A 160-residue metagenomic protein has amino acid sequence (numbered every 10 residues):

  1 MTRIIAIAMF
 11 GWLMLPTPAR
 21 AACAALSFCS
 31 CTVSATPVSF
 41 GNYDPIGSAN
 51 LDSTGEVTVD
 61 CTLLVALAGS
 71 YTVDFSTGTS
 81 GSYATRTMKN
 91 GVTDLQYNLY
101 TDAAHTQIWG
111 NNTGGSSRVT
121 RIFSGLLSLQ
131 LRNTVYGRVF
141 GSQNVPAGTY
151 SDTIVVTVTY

Functional and structural regions predicted by a protein language model:
M1-I4: Positively charged n-region of N-terminal signal peptides that target proteins for export
A6-G11: Hydrophobic helical h-region of N-terminal Sec-dependent signal peptides in bacterial secretory/periplasmic proteins
W12-M14, A25, D94: Acidic/proline-rich low-complexity IDRs
P16-A19: N-terminal signal peptide c-region/cleavage motif recognized by signal peptidases
A21-G91, R121-Y160: N-terminal small/polar-rich segments of proteins
S76-G78, N98-D102, G110: Predominantly extracellular/luminal cell-surface or secreted proteins
R86-H105: A surface/secretory-pathway sequence property marking extracellular, secreted, or lumenal proteins enriched
A104-S128: Extracellular beta-sheet repeat scaffolds used for adhesion and glycan interaction
